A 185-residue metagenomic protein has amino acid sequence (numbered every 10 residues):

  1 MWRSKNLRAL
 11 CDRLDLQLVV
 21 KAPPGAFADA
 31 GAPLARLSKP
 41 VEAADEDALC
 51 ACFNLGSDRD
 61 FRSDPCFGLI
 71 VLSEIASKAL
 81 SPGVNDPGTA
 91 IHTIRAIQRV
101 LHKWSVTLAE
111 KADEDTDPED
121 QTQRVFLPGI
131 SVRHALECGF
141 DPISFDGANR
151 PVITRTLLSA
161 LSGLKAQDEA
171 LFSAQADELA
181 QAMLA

Functional and structural regions predicted by a protein language model:
M1-L16, P23, A32-A185: Short basic (Lys/Arg) and small-residue
K21, F27-A28: Residue-level "contact hotspot" at macromolecular interaction interfaces
